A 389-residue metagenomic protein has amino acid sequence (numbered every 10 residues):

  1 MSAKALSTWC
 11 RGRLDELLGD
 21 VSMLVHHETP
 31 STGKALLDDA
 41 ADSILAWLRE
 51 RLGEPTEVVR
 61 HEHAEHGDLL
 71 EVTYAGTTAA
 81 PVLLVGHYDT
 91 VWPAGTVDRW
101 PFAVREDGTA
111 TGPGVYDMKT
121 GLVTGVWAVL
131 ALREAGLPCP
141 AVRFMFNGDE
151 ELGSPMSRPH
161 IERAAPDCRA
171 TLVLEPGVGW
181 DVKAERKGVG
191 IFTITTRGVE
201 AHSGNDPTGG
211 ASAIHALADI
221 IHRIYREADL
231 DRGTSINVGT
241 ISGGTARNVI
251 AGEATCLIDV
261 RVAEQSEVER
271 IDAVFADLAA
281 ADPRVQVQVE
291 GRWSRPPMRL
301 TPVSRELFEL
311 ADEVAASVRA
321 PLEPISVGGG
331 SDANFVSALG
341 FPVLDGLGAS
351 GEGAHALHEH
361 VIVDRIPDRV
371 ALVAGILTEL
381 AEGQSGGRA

Functional and structural regions predicted by a protein language model:
M1-A5, G12, T29, R60 (+5 more regions): Metal-dependent amide/peptide-bond hydrolase catalytic core, centered on the "pita-bread" metallohydrolase fold
S2-P113, E134-L137, A333: Acidic/His- and Gly-rich active-site-bordering loop/insert found across diverse amide/peptide-bond hydrolases
P81-L83, A110, D117, R169-V173 (+1 more regions): Short glycine-aspartate micro-motif
V85-G86, M145-N147, L172-E175, T195-R197 (+1 more regions): Short beta-strand segments
W92, T109-V123, H202: Glycine/serine-rich anion-binding loops at beta->alpha junctions that coordinate negatively charged ligand groups
M118-V189, A381, S385-A389: Acidic/histidine-rich catalytic neighborhood of metal-dependent amide-processing enzymes
